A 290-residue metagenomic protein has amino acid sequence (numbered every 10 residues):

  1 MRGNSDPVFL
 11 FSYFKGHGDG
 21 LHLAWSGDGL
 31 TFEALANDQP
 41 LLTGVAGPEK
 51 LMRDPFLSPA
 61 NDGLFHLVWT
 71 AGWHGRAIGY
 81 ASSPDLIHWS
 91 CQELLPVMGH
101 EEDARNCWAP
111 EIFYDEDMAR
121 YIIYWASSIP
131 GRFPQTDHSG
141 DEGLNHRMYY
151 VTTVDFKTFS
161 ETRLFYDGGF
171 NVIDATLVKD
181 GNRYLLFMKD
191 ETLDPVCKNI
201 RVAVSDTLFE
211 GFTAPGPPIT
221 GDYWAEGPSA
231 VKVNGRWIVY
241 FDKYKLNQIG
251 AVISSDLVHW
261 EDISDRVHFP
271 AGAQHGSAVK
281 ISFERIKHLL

Functional and structural regions predicted by a protein language model:
M1-L290: Carbohydrate-active catalytic/glycan-binding domains of CAZyme proteins, especially the secreted or lumenal ectodomains
